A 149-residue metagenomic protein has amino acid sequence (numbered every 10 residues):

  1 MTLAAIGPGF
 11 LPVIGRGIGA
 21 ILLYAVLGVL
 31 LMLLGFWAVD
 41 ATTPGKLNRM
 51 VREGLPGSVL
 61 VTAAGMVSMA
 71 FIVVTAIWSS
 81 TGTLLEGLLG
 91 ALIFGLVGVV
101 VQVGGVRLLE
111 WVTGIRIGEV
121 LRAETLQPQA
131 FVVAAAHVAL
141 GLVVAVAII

Functional and structural regions predicted by a protein language model:
M1-G17: Short, strongly hydrophobic alpha-helical membrane anchors
P12-L30, E86-V101: Alpha-helical transmembrane segments
V29-T43, V100-G114: Membrane-water interface of transmembrane alpha-helices
P44-L60: Alpha-helical transmembrane segments with an aromatic anchor "belt"
P44-N48, T113-V120: Alpha-helical transmembrane segments
G57-I77: A generic, lipid-embedded transmembrane alpha helix
I115-A135: Interfacial loop-to-transmembrane junctions
L142-I149: Juxtamembrane boundary at the C-terminal end of a transmembrane helix
